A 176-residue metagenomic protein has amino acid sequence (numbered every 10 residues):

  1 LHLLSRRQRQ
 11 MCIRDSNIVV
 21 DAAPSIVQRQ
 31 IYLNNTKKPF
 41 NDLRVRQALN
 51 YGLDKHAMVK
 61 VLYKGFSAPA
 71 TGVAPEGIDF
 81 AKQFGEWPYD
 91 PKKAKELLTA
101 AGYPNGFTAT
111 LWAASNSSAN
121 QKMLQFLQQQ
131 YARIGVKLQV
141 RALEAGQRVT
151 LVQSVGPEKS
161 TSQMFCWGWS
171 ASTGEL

Functional and structural regions predicted by a protein language model:
L1-I13: Single conserved hydrophobic/aromatic residue that forms the stacking wall/gate of nucleotide- or nucleobase-binding
R7-Q10, K55, F165-A171: Beta->alpha turn/N-cap motifs
S16, V27-R29, I134-V136: Envelope-exposed proteins and targeting segments
D21, N41-Q129, R133: Append "and occasionally in soluble cytosolic enzymes with long acidic Gly/Pro-rich linkers
D21-A22, L111-A113, L138-A145: Short beta-strand-to-loop elements that line the ligand-binding cleft of bilobed periplasmic-binding protein-like
D21-L33: Periplasmic-binding protein-like
I26, G65-A68, W169-S170: Short, solvent-exposed turn/loop segments enriched in Gly/Ser/Thr/Pro and often Arg
Q130-L176: Periplasmic binding protein-like
